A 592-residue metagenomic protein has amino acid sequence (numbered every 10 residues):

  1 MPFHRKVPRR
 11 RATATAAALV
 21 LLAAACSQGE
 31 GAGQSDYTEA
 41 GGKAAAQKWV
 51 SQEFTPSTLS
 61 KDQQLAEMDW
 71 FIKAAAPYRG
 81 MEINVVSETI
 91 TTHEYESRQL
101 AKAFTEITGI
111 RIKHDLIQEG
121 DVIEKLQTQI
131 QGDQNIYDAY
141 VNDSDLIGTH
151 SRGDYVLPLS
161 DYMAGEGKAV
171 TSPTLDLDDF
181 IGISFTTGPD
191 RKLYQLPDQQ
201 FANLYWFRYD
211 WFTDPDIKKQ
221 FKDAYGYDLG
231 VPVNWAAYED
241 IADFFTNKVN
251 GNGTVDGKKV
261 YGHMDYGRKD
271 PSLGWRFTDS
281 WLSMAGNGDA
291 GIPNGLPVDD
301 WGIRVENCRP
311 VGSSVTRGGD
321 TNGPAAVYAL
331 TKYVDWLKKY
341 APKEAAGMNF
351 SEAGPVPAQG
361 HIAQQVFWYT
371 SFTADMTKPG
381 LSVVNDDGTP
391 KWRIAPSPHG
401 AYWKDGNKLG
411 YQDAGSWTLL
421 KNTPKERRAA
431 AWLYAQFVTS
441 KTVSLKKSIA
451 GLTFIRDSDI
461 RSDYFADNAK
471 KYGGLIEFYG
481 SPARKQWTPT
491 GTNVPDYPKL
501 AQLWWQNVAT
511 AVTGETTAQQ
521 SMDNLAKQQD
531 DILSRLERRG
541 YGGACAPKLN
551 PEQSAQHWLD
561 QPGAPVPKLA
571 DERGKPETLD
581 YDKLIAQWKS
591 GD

Functional and structural regions predicted by a protein language model:
A23-A25: C-terminal motif of bacterial Sec signal peptides marking the signal peptidase cleavage site
Y37-P77, S144-L204, D256, K391-S397 (+1 more regions): Hinge/lid segment of periplasmic solute-binding proteins
L65-W70, T389-H399, I449-V512, R538 (+2 more regions): Long, aromatic- and glycine/proline-rich binding clefts that accommodate carbohydrate-like moieties
E67-A74, T91-R111, W206, D210 (+1 more regions): Short, polar/charged alpha-helical segment
Q99-F180, D214-D216, Q220-K222, V356 (+2 more regions): Extracytoplasmic "Venus flytrap"/periplasmic binding protein-like
S144-A164, F180-Y227, E239, D265-S314 (+2 more regions): Periplasmic solute-binding protein
T187, K338-K343, I362, G380-S458 (+3 more regions): Extracytoplasmic/periplasmic substrate-recognition and gating elements
A237-D243, S283-G347, S397: Glycine-centered hinge/linker elements that transmit conformational signals in sensory and ligand-binding systems
